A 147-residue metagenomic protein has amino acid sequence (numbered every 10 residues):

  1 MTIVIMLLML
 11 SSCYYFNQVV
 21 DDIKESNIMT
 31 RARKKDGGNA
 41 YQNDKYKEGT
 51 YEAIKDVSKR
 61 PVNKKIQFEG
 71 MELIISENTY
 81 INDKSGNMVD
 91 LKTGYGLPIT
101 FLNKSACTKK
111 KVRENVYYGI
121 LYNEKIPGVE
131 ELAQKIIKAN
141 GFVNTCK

Functional and structural regions predicted by a protein language model:
M1-Y15: Sec-dependent bacterial lipoprotein signal peptides
L7-L8, K34, N39, D44 (+2 more regions): Short linear sequence motifs
Y14-G94, L121-K147: N-terminal targeting sequences that direct proteins away from the cytosol to non-cytosolic compartments
V89-N123: A short acidic-to-branched-hydrophobic micro-motif
